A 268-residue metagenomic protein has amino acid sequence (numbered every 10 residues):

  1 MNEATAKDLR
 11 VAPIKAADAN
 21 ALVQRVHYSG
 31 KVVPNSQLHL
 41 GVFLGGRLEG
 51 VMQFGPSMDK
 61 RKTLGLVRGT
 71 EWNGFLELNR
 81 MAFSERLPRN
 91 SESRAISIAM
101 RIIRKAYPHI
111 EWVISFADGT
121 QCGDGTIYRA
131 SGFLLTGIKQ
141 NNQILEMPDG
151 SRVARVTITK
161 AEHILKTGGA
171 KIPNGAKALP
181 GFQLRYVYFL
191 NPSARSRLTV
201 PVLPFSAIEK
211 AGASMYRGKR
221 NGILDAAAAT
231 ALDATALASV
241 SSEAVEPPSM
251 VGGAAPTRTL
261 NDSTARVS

Functional and structural regions predicted by a protein language model:
M1-P34: Short amphipathic alpha-helix that is part of the acyltransferase structural core
R10-P13, G55-A176: Acyl-donor binding region in acyl/amide transferases
V23, S36-P56: Conserved beta-hairpin
S29-Q37, D59-K62: An active-site-proximal beta-strand-loop segment
Q37, G181-Y186: Short hydrophobic/aromatic beta-strand or adjacent loop that forms the aromatic wall/cage of a ligand/substrate-binding
G169, K177-G181, R197-L203: Acidic/histidine-enriched, glycine/proline-rich intrinsically disordered or flexible terminal extensions
Y188-P192: Short beta-strand-to-coil "C-cap" segments at the C-terminal boundary of structured domains/repeats, marking
L198-S268: Short, cationic low-complexity segments
